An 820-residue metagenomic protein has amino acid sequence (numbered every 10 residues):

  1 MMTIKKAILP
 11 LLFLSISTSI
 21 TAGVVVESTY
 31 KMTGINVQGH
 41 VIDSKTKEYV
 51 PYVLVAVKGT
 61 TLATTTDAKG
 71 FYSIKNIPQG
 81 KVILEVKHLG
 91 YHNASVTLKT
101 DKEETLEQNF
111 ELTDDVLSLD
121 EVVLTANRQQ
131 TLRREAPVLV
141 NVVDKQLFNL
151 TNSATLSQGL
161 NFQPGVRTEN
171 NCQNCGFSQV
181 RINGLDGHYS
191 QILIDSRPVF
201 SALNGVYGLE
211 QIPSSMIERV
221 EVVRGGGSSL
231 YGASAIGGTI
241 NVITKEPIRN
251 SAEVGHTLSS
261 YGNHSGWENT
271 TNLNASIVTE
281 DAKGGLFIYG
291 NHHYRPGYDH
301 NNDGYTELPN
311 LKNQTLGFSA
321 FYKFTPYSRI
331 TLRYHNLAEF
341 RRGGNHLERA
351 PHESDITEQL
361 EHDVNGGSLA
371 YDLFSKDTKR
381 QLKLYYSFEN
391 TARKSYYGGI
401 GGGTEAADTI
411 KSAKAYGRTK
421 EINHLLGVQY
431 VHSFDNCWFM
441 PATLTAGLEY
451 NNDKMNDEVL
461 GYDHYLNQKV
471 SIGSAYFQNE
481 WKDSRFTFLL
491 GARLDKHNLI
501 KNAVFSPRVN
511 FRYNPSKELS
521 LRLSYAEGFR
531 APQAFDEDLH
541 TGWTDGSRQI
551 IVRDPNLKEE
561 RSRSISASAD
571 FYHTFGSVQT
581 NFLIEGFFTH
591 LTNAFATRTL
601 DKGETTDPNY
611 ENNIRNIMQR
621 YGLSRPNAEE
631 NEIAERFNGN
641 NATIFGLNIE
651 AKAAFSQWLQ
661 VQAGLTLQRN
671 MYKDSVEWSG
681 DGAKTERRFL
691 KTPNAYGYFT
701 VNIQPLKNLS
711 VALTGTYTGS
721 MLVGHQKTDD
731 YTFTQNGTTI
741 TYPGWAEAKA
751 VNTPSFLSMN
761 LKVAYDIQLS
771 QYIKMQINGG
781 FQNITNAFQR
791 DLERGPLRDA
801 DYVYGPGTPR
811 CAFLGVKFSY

Functional and structural regions predicted by a protein language model:
I8, S276-V278, Y289-N291, F321-K323 (+5 more regions): Conserved C-terminal beta-signal and adjacent last beta-strands/turns of outer-membrane beta-barrel proteins
V24-G34, H40-T46, V53-K58, K87-Y91 (+2 more regions): Short, acidic, small-residue-rich periplasmic hinge/interaction motif at the N-terminus of Gram-negative outer-membrane
K75-N76, Q179-R181, R197-R224, K245: Short acidic/polar hinge/loop motifs at secondary-structure boundaries that mediate gating or recognition
S157-P198, E218: Extracytoplasmic beta-strand/coil segments of soluble accessory domains associated with Gram-negative outer-membrane
S201-L203, M216-E218, S229-N241, K245-N301 (+2 more regions): Outer-membrane beta-barrel translocator/receptor signature
L273, Q381-Y397, R522, N556-A634 (+1 more regions): Membrane-embedded beta-barrel scaffold of Gram-negative outer-membrane proteins
R295-T315, F321-L382, F388-I422: Flexible loop and strand-edge segments within Gram-negative outer membrane beta-barrel domains
K482, F588-H590, R615-T728: Gram-negative outer-membrane beta-barrel transporters
